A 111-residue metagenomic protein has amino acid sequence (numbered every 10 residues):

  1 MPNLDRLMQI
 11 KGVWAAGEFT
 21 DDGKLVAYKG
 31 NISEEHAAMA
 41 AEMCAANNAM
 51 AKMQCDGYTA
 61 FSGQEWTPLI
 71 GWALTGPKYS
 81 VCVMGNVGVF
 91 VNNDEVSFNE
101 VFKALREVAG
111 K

Functional and structural regions predicted by a protein language model:
M1-K111: Non-catalytic interaction/Regulatory regions outside core domains
